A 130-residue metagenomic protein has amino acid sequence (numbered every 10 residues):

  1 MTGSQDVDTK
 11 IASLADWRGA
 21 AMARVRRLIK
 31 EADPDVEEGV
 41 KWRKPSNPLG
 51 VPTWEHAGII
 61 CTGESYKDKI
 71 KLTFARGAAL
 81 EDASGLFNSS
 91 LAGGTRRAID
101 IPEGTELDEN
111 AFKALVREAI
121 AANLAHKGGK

Functional and structural regions predicted by a protein language model:
M1-K130: Charge-dense, helix-prone N-terminal extensions
